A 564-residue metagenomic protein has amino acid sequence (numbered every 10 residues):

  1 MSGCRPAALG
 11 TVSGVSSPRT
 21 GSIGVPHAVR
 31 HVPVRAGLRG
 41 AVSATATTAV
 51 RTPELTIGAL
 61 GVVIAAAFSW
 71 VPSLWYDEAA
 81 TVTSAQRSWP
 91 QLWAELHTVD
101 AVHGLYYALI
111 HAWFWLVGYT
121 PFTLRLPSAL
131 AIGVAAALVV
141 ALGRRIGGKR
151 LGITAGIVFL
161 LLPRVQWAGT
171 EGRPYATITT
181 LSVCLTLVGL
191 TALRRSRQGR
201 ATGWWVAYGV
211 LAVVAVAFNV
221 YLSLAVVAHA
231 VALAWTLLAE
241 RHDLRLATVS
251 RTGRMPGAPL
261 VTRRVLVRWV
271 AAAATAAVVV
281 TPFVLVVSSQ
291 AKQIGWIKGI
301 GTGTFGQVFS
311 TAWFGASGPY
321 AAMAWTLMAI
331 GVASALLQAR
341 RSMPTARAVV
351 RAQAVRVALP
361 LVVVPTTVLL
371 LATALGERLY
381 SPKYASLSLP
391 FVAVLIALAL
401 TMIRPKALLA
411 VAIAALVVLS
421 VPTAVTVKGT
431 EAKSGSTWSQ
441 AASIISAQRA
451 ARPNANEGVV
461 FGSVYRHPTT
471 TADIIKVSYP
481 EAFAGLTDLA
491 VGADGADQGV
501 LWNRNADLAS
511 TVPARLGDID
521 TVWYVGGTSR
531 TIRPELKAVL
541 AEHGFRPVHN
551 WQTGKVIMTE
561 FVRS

Functional and structural regions predicted by a protein language model:
M1-I64, R268: Start-transfer (signal-anchor) and selected internal transmembrane alpha helices of multi-pass inner/ER membrane
V50-R197, A201-V562: Membrane-proximal helix-loop-helix interfaces that form the catalytic/acceptor-binding platform of multi-pass membrane
